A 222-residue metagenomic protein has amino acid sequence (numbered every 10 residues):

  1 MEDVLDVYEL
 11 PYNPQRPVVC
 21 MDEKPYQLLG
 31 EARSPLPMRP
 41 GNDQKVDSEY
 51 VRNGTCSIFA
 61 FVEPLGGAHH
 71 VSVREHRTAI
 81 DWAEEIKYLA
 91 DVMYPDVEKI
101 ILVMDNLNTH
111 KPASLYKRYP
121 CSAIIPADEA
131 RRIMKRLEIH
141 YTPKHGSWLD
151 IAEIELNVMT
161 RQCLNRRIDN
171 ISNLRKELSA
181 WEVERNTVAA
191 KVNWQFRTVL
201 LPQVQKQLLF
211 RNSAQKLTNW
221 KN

Functional and structural regions predicted by a protein language model:
M1-K87: Extended, low-complexity cationic-aromatic segments
C20-D22, F61, I86, D105 (+5 more regions): Mobile genetic element proteins and their domesticated derivatives, centered on retroelements and DNA transposons
A32, N173-N222: C-terminal domain-tail junction helix/linker
C56, D105-N106, M134-R161: RNase H-like two-metal-ion nuclease catalytic core shared by retroviral integrases and related mobile-element nucleases
H69, K144, A152-N170, E184-V188: Active-site proximal helix-loop segment of RNase H-like, two-metal nucleases, encompassing DDE(D)
I80-I101: Short, basic/hydrophobic alpha-helical segments
V97-K111: Acidic/histidine-rich, metal-coordinating catalytic segments
Y119-R136: Short mixed-charge
